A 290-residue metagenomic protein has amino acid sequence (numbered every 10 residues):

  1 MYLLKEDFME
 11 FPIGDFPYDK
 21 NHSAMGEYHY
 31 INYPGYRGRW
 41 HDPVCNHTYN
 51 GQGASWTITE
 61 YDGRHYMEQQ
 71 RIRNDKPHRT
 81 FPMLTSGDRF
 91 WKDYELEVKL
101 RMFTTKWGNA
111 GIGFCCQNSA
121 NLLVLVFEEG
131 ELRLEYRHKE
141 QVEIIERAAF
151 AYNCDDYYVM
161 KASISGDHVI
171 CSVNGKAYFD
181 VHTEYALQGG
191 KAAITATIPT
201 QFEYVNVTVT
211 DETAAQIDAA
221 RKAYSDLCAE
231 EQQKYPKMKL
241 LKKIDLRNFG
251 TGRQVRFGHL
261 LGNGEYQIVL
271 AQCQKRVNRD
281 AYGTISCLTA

Functional and structural regions predicted by a protein language model:
Y2-Y49, I144-Y152, I170, Y178-H182 (+3 more regions): Beta-propeller-forming repeat regions
F8, L96-V98, D155-V173: Short tryptophan-centered beta-strand motifs in secreted/extracellular beta-sheet-rich domains of glycan-recognition
N32-R79, L132, A193: Short carbohydrate-recognition loop motifs
E60-H138: Secretory/extracellular carbohydrate-interaction modules and structurally similar beta-sandwich "look-alikes"
P82-D88, I112, E146-Y152, V181 (+1 more regions): Beta-strand-rich interaction surfaces with strong enrichment in secreted/lumenal proteins
R89-W91, T105, F127, A151-D155 (+2 more regions): Surface-exposed coil/turn segments at beta-strand junctions on protein surfaces, enriched
R101-T105, D167, L260: Short solvent-exposed strand-capping/beta-turn motif centered on an Asx-Ser/Thr pair
